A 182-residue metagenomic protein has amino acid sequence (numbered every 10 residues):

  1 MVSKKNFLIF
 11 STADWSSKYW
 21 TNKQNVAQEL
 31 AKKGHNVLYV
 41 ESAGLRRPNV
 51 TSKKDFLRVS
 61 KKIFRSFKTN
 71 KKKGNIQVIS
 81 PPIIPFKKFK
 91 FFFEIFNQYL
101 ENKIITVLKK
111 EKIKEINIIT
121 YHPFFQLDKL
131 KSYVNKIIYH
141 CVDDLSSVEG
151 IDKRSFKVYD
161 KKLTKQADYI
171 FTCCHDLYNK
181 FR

Functional and structural regions predicted by a protein language model:
M1-K62: N-terminal subdomain of nucleotide-sugar transferases
F7, N117-I119, L130-S146: Active-site proximal beta-strand in glycosyltransferases
W15, F125-L127, C141-K153: A short, histidine- and acid-enriched strand-loop-helix "catalytic/donor-clamping" loop that lines the nucleotide-sugar
Q24, N97-E101, N117-Y133: An aromatic- and histidine-rich active-site surface loop
V26, N102-T106, D152-I170: Membrane-proximal helix-turn-helix segments that form the acceptor-binding/catalytic region of lipid-linked
P48-E111, E115: A conserved catalytic-core segment of Leloir-type glycosyltransferases
Q166-R182: A short, active-site helix/loop in glycosyltransferases that binds the activated sugar's phosphate group
